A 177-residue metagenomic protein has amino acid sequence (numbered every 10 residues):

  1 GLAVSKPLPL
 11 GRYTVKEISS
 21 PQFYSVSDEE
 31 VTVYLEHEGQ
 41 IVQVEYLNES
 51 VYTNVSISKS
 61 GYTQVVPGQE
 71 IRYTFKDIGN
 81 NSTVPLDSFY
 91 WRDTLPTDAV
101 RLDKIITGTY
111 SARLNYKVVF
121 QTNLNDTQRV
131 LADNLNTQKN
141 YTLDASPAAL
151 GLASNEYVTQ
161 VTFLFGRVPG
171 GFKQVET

Functional and structural regions predicted by a protein language model:
G1-T177: Solvent-exposed loop/turn and edge beta-strand elements of beta-rich ligand-binding domains
